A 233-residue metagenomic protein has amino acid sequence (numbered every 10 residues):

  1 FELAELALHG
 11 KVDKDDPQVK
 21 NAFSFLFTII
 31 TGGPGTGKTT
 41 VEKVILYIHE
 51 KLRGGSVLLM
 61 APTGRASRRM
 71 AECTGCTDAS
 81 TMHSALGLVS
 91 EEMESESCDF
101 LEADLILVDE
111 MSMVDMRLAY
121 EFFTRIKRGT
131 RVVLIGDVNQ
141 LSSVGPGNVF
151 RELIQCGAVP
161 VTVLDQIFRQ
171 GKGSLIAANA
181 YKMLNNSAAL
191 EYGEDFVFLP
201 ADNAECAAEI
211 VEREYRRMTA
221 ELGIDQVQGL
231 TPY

Functional and structural regions predicted by a protein language model:
F1-L26: Pre-Walker A (pre-P-loop) alpha-helix and adjacent loop at the N terminus of AAA/AAA+ ATPase modules, a conserved
F27-I30, L59: Hydrophobic anchor at the beta1->P-loop junction of P-loop NTPases
G37: Conserved glycine(s) of the Walker
V41, I45: Hydrophobic positions on the alpha1 helix immediately C-terminal to the Walker A/P-loop
L58-E102: Inter-Walker segment of RecA-like/P-loop motor cores
E91-D104, D115, F123-T130: Short basic/glycine-enriched coil/helix segment immediately N-terminal to the Walker B
E110, G136: Walker B catalytic acidic pair
V138-Y233: Conserved helicase motor core of P-loop NTPases
